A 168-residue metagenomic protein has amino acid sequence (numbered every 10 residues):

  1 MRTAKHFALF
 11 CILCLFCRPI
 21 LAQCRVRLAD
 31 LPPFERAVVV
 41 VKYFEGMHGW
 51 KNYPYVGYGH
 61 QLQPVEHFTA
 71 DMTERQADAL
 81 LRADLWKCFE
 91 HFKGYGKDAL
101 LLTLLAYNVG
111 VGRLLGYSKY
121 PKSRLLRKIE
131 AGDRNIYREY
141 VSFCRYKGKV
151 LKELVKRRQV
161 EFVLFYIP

Functional and structural regions predicted by a protein language model:
M1-A8: Bacterial N-terminal signal peptides that target proteins for export
I20-H48, H60-V65, M72-H91, R113-P168: Long, amphipathic alpha-helical surface segments
G49-Y53, H91-L101, E139: Surface-exposed patches in mature extracellular/periplasmic domains of secreted proteins
Y53-V56, H60: Early exported N-terminus immediately downstream of N-terminal targeting peptides
L100-R113: Short N-proximal segments of mature Sec-exported proteins
